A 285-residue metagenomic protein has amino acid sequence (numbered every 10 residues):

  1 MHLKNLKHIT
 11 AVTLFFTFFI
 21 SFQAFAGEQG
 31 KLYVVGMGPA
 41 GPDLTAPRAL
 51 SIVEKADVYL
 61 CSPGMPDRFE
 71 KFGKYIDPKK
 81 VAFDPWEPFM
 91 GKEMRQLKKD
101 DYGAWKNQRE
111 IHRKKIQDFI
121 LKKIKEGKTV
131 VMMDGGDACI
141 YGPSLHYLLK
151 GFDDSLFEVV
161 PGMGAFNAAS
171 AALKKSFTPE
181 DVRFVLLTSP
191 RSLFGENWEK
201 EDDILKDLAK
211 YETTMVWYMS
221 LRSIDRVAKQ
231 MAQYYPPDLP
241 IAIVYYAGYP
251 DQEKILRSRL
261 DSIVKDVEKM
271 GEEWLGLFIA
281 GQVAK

Functional and structural regions predicted by a protein language model:
H2-V12: Bacterial N-terminal signal peptides that target proteins for export
A11-S21: Bacterial N-terminal signal peptides
F22-A26: Sec/Tat signal peptide C-region and signal peptidase I cleavage site
G27-G36, K106-R109, K125-V130, L148 (+1 more regions): A contiguous loop/helix-start segment that scaffolds small-molecule binding in enzyme catalytic cores
G27-V160: Class I S-adenosyl-L-methionine
G30, M132-Y211, K254-R257: Class I SAM-dependent methyltransferase SAM-binding "motif I" and its flanking Rossmann-like core
D57-Y59, S176, M215: Short, well-ordered beta-strand core segments
D101-K115, S176-T188, R259-G271: A polyampholytic, Gly/Pro-enriched intrinsically disordered region
